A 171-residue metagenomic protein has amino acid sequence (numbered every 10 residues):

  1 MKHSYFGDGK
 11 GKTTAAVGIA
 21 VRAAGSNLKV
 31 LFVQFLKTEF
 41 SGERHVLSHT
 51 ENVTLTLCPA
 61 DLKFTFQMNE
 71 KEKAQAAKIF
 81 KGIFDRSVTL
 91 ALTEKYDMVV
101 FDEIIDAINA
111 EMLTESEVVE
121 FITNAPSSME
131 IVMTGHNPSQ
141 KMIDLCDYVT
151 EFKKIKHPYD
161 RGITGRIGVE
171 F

Functional and structural regions predicted by a protein language model:
M1-S4, D97-M98, E130: Residue-level preference for the first positions of well-ordered beta-strands
K2-T89: Conserved P-loop
R22, V46, F121, K141-M142: Hydrophobic/aromatic ligand-binding patch that stacks against planar heteroaromatic rings of cofactors or nucleotides
V30, I131, V149: Hydrophobic anchor at the start of a short beta-strand that flanks the dinucleotide cofactor-binding loop
K37-E39, D61-L62, I105-D106, N137-Q140 (+1 more regions): Conserved nucleotide-binding/hydrolysis micro-motifs of P-loop NTPases
Q67-S127: Phosphate-binding/switch loop-helix module in NTP-utilizing enzymes
T123-S139: Sensor-1/coupling segment of RecA-like P-loop NTPase cores
H136-F171: Phosphate-binding/switch region of NTP-binding enzymes
